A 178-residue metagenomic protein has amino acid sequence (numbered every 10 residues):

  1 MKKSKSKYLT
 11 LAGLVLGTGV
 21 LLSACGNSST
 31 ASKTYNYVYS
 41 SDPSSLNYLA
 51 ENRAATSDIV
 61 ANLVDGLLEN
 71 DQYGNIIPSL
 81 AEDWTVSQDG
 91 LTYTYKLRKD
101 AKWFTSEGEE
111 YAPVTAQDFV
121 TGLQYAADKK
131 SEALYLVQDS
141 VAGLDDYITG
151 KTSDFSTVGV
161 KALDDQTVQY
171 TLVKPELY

Functional and structural regions predicted by a protein language model:
M1-T10: Bacterial Sec-dependent N-terminal signal peptides
L21-A24: C-terminal motif of bacterial Sec signal peptides marking the signal peptidase cleavage site
G26-S28: Bacterial signal peptide processing site
A31-L46, E82, T92-K96, F119-G122 (+1 more regions): Short, well-ordered beta-strand elements
Y39-Q88: N-terminal lobe/hinge region of extracytoplasmic solute-binding protein
L49-N52, A101-E110, S156-G159: Second-shell loop/turn segments in exported
E82-A133: Aromatic- and charge-enriched surface segment that lines or borders ligand/interaction sites
D118, A127-D128, E132-Y178: Surface-exposed binding/hinge segments that line and control ligand-binding clefts or catalytic entry sites
